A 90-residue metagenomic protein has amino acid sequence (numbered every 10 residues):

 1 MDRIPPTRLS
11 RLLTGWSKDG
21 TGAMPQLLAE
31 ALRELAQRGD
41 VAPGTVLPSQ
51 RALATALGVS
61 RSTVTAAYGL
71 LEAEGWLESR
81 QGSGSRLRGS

Functional and structural regions predicted by a protein language model:
M1-S90: N-terminal basic, amphipathic alpha-helical segments
